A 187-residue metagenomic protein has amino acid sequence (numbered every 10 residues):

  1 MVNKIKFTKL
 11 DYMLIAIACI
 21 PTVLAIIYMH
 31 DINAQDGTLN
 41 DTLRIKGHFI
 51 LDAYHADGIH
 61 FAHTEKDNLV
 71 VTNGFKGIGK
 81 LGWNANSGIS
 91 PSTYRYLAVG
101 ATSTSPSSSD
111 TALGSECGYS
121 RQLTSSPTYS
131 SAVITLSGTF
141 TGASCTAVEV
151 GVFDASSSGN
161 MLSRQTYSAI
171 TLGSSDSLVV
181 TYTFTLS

Functional and structural regions predicted by a protein language model:
V2-V148, A155-S187: Small cysteine-rich, disulfide-bonded extracellular modules of the LU/uPAR three-finger superfamily and closely related
